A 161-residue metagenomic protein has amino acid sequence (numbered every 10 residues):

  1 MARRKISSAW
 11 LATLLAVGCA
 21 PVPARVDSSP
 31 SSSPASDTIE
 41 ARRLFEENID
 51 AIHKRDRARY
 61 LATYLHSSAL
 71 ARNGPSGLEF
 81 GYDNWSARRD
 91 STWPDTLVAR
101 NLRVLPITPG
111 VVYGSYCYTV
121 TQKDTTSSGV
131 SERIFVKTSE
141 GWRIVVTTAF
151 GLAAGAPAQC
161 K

Functional and structural regions predicted by a protein language model:
M1-W10: Bacterial N-terminal signal peptides that target proteins for export
C19-T63, G155-K161: Short, low-complexity N-terminal intrinsically disordered segments enriched in polar/charged residues
P21-P23, S128-K161: Short beta-strand edge/turn micro-motifs at domain boundaries
N48, Y60-L61, S68-L70, W85 (+2 more regions): Hydrophobic pocket/interface hotspot
T63-E79, D90-W93: A short gly/proline-enriched turn/hairpin at secondary-structure junctions
Y64-L65, S76, R103-T108, Y116-V120 (+2 more regions): A mature extracytoplasmic/lumenal domain signature
D83-S128: Surface-exposed, charged secondary-structure patches
